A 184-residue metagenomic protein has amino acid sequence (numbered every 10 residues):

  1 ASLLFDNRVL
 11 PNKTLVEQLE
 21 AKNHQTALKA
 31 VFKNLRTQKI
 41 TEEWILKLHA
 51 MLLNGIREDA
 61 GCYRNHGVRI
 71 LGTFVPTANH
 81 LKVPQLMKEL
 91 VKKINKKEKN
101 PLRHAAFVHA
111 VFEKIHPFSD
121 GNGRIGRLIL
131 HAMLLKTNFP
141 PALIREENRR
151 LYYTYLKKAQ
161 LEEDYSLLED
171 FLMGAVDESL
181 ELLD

Functional and structural regions predicted by a protein language model:
A1-D120, R124-D184: FIC/Doc superfamily catalytic core
